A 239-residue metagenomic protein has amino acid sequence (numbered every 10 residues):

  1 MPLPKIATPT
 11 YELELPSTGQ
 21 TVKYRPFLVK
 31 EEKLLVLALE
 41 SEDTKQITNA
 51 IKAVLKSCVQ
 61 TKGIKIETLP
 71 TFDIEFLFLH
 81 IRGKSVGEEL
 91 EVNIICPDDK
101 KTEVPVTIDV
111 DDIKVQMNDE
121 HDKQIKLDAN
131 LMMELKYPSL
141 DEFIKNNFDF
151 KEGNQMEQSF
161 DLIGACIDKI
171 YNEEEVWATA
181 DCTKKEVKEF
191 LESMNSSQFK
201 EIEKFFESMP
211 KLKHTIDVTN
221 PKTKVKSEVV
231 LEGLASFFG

Functional and structural regions predicted by a protein language model:
M1-G239: Long C-terminal interaction/binding lobes of large macromolecular proteins
